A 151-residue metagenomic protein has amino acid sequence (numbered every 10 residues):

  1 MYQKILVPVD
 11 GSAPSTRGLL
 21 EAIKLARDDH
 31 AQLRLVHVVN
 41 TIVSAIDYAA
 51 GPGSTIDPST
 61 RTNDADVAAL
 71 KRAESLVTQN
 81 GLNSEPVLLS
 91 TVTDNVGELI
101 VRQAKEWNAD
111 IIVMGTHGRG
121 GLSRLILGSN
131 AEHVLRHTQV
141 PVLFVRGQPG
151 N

Functional and structural regions predicted by a protein language model:
Q3-T55, L76-E85: Small/aliphatic-rich secondary-structure junction motif
G18, A45-Y48, G97-L99, R124-I126: Short, well-ordered secondary-structure micro-motifs
A50-S54, Q103-K105, N130-A131: Short, hinge-like loop/turn segments at secondary-structure boundaries
G53-A68: A short acidic, glycine-rich active-site loop that binds or catalyzes chemistry on phosphate/adenosine moieties
S75-I112, G150-N151: Structural beta-alpha unit
I111-H133, N151: Glycine-rich, Arg-bearing micro-motifs that act as flexible, cationic patches
V142-N151: Short, flexible loop segments at boundaries between secondary-structure elements
